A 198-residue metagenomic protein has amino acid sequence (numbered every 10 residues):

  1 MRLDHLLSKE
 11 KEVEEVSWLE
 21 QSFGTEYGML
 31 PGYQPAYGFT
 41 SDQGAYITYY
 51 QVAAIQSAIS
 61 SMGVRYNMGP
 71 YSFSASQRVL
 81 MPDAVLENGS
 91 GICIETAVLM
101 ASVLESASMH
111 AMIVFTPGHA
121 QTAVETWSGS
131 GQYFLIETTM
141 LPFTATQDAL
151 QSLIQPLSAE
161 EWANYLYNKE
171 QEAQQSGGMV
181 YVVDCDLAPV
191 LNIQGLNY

Functional and structural regions predicted by a protein language model:
M1-Y198: A structural boundary/capping signal
